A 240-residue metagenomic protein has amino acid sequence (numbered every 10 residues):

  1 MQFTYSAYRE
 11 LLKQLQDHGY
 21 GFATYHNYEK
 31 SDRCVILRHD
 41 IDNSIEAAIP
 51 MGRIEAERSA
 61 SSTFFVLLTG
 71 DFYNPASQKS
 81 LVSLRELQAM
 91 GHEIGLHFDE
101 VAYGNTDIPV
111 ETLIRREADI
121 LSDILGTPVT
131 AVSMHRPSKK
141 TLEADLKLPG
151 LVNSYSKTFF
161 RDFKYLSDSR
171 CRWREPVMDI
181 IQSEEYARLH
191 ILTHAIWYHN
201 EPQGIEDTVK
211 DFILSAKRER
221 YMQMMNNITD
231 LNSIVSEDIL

Functional and structural regions predicted by a protein language model:
M1-T63, L67-V82, Q88-M90, V101 (+1 more regions): Terminal accessory/targeting
